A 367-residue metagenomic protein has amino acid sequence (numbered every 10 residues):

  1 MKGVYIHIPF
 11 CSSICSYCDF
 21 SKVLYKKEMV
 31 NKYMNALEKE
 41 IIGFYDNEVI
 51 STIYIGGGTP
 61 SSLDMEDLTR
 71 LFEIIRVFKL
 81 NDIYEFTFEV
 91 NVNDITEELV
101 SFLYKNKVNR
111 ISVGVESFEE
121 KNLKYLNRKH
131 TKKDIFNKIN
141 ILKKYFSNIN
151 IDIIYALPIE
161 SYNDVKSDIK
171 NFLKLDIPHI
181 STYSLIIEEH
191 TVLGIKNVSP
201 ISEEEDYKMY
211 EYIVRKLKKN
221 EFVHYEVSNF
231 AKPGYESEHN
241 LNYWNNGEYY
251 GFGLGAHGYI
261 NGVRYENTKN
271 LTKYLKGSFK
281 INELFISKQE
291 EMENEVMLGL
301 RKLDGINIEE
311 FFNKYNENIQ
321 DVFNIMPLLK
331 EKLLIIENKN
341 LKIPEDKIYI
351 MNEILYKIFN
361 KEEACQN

Functional and structural regions predicted by a protein language model:
M1, K22-F44, S51-Y315: C-terminal scaffold of the Radical SAM
M1-I8: Immediate flanking context of iron-sulfur cluster ligation sites
P9-F20: Local cysteine-cluster metal-coordination motifs and their immediate loop/turn environment, predominantly Fe-S cluster
Y207, L329-K330: Intrinsically disordered, low-complexity acidic/Ser/Pro/Gln-rich regions of eukaryotic scaffold/adaptor proteins
Y315-L329: Short amphipathic alpha-helical interaction segments
K330-K339: A short, conserved structural fragment
N340-P344: Minor-groove-contacting beta-hairpin "wing" of winged helix-turn-helix DNA-binding domains
D346-N367: Short, amphipathic alpha-helical interaction segments positioned at domain boundaries
